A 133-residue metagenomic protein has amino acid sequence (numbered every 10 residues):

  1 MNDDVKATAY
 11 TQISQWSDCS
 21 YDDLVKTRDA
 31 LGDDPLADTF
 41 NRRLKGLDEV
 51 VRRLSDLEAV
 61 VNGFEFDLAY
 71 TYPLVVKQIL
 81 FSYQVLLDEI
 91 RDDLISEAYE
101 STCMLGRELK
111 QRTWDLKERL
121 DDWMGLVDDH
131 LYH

Functional and structural regions predicted by a protein language model:
N2-H133: Long, low-complexity or tandemly repetitive, helically biased scaffold regions used for multimeric assembly/adhesion
